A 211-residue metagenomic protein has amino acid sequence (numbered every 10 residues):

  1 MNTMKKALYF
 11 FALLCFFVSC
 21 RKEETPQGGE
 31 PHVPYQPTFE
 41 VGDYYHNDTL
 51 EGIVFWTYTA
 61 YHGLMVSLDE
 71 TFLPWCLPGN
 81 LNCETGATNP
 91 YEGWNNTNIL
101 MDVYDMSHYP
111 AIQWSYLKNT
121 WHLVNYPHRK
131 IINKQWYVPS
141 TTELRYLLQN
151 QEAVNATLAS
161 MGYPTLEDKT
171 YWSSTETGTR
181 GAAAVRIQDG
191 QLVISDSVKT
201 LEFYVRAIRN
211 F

Functional and structural regions predicted by a protein language model:
M1-T3: Short, Lys/Arg-enriched N-terminal segments with co-localized hydrophobic residues within the first ~10-30 amino acids
K5-F10: Sec-dependent signal peptide recognition, specifically the positively charged N-region followed immediately by
F16-S19: C-terminal motif of bacterial Sec signal peptides marking the signal peptidase cleavage site
R21-E23: Bacterial signal peptide processing site
Q27-V33, T141-F211: C-terminal, surface-exposed recognition/capping segments
G28-P127, K134-W136, K169, G181-V185 (+1 more regions): Extracellular adhesion/carbohydrate-recognition regions
R129-L147: Mid-length scaffold segments of soluble, non-membrane domains
